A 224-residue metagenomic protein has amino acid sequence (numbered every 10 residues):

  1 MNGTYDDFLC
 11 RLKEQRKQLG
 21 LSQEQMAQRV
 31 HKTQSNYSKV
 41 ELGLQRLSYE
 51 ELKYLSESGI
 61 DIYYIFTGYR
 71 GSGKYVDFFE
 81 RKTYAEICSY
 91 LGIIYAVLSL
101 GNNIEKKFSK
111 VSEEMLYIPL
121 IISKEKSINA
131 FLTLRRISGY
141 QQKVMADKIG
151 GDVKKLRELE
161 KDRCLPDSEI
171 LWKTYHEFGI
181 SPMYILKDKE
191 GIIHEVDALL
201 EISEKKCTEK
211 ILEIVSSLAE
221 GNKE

Functional and structural regions predicted by a protein language model:
M1-Q18, I104-I137: A short, Lys/Arg-rich alpha-helix, primarily the initiator
C10-R29, E80, I87, N129-K148 (+1 more regions): Short basic helix-loop element that most often maps to the first helix and adjoining turn of HTH DNA-binding modules
L12, M26-A27, Y37-V40, I65 (+4 more regions): Conserved hydrophobic/aromatic packing and binding residues within compact polymer-binding modules
H31-L47, L55, Y69, G150-P166: Recognition helix of helix-turn-helix/homeodomain-like DNA-binding domains that insert into the DNA major groove
S48-F66, D167-Y184: DNA major-groove recognition helix of helix-turn-helix/homeodomain DNA-binding modules
F66, S89-L98, T133, I137 (+2 more regions): Extended low-polarity, hydrophobic cluster-rich segments
T67-K106, L186-E224: Short, charged recognition helix plus adjacent turn of helix-turn-helix-like nucleic-acid-binding domains
